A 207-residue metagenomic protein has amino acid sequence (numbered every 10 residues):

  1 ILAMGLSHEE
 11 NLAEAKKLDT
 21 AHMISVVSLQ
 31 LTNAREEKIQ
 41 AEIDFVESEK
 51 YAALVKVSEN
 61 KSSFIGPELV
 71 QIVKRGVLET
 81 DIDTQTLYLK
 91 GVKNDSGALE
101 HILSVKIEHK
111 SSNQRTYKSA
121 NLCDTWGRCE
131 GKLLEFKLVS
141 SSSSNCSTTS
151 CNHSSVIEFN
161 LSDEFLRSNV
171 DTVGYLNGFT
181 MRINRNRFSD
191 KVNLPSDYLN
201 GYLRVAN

Functional and structural regions predicted by a protein language model:
I1-L12: Bacterial Sec-dependent signal peptides at the C-terminal "C-region" and cleavage site
L18-N121: An ectodomain-focused feature that recognizes extracytoplasmic/extracellular
R75, V92-N94, E108-S112, T125 (+3 more regions): Generic structural motif
I102-C146: Mid-length scaffold segments of soluble, non-membrane domains
L134-N207: Internal interaction segment
